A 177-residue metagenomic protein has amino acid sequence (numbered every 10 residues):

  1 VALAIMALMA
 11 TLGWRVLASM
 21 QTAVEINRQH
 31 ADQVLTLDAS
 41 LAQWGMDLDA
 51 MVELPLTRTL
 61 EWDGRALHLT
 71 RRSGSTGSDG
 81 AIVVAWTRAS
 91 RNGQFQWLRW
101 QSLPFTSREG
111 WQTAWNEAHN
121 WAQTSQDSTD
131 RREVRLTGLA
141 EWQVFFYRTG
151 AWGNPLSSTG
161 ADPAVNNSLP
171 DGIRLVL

Functional and structural regions predicted by a protein language model:
V1-G45, D49: Aliphatic-rich helix starts adjacent to a transmembrane/signal segment
L48-R71: Short, glycine/small-hydrophobic-rich surface segments
E61-D63, S78, N167-D171: Solvent-exposed loop and beta-edge segments used for protein-protein assembly and interaction
G64-N154: Type IV pilin-like appendage domain
W152-L177: Short, surface-exposed polybasic-and-hydrophobic patches located at secondary-structure transitions
